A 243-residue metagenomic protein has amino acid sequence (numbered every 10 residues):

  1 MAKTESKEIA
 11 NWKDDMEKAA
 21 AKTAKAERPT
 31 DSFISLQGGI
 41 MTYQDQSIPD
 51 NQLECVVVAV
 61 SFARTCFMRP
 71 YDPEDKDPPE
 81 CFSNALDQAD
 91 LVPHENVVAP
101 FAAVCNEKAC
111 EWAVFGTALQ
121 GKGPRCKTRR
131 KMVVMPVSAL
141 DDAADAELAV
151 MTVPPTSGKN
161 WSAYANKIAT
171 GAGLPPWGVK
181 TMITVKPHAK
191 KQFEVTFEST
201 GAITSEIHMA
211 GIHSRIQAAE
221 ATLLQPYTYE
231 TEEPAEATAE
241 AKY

Functional and structural regions predicted by a protein language model:
M1-A143, E240-Y243: OB-fold ssDNA-binding interfaces and closely related basic DNA-contact patches used across DNA replication/repair
T4, T23, T30, T42 (+13 more regions): Residue-identity detector for threonine
E8, F82, A89-E95, K190-Y243: Long, highly charged low-complexity segments enriched in Glu/Asp and Lys/Arg with interspersed Ser/Thr
W12, M16-T23, W161-I168, H208-L223: Generic structural signal of hydrophobic/aromatic residues within well-ordered alpha-helices of folded domains
G38-G39, G116, G121-G123, G158 (+4 more regions): Residue-identity detector for glycine
P124-R129, G178, R215, T228: Generic ordered-secondary-structure signal
T128-I203: Extended serine/threonine-enriched, polar tracts that run as long, contiguous segments within proteins
